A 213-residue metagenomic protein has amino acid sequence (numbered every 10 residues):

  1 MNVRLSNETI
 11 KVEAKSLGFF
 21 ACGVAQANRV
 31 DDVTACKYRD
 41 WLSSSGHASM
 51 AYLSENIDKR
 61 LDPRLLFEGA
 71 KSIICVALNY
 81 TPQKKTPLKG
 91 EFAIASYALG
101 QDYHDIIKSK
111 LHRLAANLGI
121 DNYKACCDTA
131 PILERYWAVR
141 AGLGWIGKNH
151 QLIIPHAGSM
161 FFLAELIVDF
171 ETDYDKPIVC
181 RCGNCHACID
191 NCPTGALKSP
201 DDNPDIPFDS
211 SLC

Functional and structural regions predicted by a protein language model:
M1-R181: Auxiliary alpha/beta "docking" domains used to position bulky ligands
A187-L212: Iron-sulfur cluster-binding cysteine motifs and their immediate structural context in ferredoxin-like electron-transfer
